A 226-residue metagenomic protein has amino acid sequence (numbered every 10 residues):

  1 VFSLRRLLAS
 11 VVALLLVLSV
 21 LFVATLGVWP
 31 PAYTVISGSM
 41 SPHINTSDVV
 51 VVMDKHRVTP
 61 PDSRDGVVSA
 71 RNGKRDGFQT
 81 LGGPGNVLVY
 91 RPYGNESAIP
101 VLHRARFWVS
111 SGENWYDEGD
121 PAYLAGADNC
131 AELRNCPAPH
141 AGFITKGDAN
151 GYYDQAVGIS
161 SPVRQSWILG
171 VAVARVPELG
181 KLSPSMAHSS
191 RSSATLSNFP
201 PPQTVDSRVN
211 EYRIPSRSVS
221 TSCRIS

Functional and structural regions predicted by a protein language model:
V1-W29, R208, R217-S226: Secretory targeting signatures
R5-R6, L18-E132, C136-P137: Feature for secretory/organellar precursors and membrane-associated catalytic proteins
S41-H43, P60, V109, E113-Y116 (+5 more regions): Residues in flexible loops and secondary-structure boundaries
V49-V51, P60, G66, D117 (+7 more regions): Generic preference for flexible, low-structure residues
W108-D117, L124, H140, G147 (+2 more regions): A short, hydrophobic/aromatic-rich structural module that often spans a beta strand with its adjoining loop
C130-S189: Extended, hydrophilic extramembrane loops/domains of integral membrane proteins
V163-S226: Extracytoplasmic/periplasmic C-terminal soluble domains
